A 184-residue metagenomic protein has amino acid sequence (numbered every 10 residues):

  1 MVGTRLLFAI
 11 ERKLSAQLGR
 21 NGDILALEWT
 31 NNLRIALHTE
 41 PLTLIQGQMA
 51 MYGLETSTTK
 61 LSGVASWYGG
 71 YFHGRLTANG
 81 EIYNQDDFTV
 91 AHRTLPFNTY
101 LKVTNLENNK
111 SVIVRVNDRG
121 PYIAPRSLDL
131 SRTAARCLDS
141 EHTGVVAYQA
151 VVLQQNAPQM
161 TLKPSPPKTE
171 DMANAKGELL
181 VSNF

Functional and structural regions predicted by a protein language model:
M1-T56: Non-catalytic extracellular/periplasmic "stalk" and linker regions immediately N-terminal to catalytic or recognition
Y52, W67, P121-Y122: A general structural-boundary detector
L54-L61, E107-S111: Short coil-to-beta-strand transition motifs
L61-Y83: Short, basic/aromatic beta-hairpin or loop at an interaction surface
L76-F184: Exported/periplasmic cell-wall-interacting domains
